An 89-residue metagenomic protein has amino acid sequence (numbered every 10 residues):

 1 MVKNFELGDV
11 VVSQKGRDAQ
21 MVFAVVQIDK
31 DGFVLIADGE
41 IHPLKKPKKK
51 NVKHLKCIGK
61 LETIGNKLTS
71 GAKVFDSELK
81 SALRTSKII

Functional and structural regions predicted by a protein language model:
M1-L7, Q14, A24-I89: Ferredoxin-like alpha/beta domains used as RNA- or RNAP-binding modules
G16-A19: Short, charged beta-turn/beta-strand-edge "cap" motif at the junction between a beta-strand and an adjacent loop
